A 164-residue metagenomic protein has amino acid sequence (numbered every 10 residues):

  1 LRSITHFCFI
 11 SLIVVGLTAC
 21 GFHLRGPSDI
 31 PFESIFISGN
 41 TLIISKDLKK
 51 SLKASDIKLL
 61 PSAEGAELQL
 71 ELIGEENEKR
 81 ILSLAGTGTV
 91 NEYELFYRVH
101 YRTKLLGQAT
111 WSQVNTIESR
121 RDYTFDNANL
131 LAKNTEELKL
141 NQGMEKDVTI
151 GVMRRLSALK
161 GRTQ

Functional and structural regions predicted by a protein language model:
L1-C8: Bacterial N-terminal signal peptides that target proteins for export
G16-A19: C-terminal motif of bacterial Sec signal peptides marking the signal peptidase cleavage site
G21-H23: Bacterial signal peptide processing site
P31-E76: N-terminal segment of the mature soluble domain
F36, N40, I44, N91-Y93 (+3 more regions): Extracytoplasmic/periplasmic, Sec-exported soluble proteins
L52, D56, T103-G107, G151-K160: Sec/Tat-exported extracytoplasmic proteins
E71-T116, R120-L138: Surface-exposed short loop/turn segments
L131-Q164: C-terminal/domain-edge helix-coil "capping" segments
